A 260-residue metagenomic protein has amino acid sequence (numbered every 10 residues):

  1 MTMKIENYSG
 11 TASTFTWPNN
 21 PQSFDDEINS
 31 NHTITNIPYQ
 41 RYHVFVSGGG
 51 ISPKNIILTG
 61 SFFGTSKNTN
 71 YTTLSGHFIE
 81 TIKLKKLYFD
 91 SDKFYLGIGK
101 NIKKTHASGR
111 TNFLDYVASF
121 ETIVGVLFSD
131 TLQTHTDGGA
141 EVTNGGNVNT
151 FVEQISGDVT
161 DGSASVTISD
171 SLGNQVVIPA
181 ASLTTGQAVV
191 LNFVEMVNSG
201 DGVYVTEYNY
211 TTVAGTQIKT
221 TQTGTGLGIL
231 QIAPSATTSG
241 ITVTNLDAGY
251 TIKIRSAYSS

Functional and structural regions predicted by a protein language model:
M1-S260: Extracellular/virion structural assembly segments
